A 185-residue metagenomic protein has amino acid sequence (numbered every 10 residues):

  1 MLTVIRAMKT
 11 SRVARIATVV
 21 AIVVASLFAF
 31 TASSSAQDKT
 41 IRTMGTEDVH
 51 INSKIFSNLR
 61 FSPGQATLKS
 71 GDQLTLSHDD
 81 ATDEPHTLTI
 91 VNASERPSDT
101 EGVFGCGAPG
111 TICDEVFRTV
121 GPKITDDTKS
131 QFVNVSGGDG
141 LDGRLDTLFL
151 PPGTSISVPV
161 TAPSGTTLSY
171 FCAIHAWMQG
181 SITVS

Functional and structural regions predicted by a protein language model:
M1-V13: N-terminal secretory signal peptides that target proteins for export/translocation
L2, F30-S185: Extracytoplasmic copper-binding redox domains, predominantly the cupredoxin/blue-copper superfamily
K9, V24, T31-S33: Intrinsically disordered, low-complexity segments
A17-A29: Bacterial N-terminal signal peptides
